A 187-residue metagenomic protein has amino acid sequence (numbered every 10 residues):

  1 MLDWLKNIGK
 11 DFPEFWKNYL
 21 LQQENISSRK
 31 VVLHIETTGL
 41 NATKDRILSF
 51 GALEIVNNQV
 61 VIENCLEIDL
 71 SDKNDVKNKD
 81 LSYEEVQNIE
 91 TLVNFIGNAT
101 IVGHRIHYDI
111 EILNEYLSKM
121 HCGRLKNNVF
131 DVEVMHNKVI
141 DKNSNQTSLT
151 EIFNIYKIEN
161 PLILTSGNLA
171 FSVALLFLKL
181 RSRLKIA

Functional and structural regions predicted by a protein language model:
M1-L21, A174-A187: Acidic two-metal-ion nuclease catalytic site recognized across multiple nuclease folds, prominently DnaQ/RNase D-T
D11-K119, G123-N127, L149-L164: Conserved non-catalytic scaffold segment of RNase H-like nuclease domains
M120, R124, D131, D141 (+1 more regions): Short alpha-helix boundary/capping motifs
V129-Q146: Short alpha-helix plus adjacent loop in nuclease-associated cores
N160-L178: A charged, well-structured terminal subsegment
